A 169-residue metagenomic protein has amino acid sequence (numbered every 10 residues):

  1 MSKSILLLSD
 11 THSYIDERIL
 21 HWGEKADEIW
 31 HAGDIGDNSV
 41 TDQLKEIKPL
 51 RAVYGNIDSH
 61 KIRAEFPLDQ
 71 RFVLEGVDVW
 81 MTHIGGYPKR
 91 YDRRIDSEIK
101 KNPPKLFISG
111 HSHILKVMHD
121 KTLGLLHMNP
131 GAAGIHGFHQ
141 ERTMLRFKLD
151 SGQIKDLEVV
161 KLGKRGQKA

Functional and structural regions predicted by a protein language model:
M1-L50, D58-G76, M81, Q140-T143 (+1 more regions): N-terminal active-site segment of His-dependent metallophosphoesterases
M1-L6, R71-W80, D120-L126, L149-E158: Beta-strand-turn-beta hairpins that frame and shape the catalytic cleft of phosphate-ester-processing enzymes
H12, I35-G36, I57-D58, G85-Y87 (+2 more regions): Catalytic metal-binding/acid-base residues of hydrolase active sites
G33, H111, K161: Residues that line or immediately flank small-molecule/substrate-binding pockets and catalytic motifs
S39, K89-R90: Residues that form or flank phosphate/diphosphate-binding pockets in enzymes that use nucleotide phosphates
R51, R90-Q153: Conserved beta-sheet core of the metallophosphoesterase superfamily
L157-A169: Short, solvent-exposed aromatic-acidic interface loops
